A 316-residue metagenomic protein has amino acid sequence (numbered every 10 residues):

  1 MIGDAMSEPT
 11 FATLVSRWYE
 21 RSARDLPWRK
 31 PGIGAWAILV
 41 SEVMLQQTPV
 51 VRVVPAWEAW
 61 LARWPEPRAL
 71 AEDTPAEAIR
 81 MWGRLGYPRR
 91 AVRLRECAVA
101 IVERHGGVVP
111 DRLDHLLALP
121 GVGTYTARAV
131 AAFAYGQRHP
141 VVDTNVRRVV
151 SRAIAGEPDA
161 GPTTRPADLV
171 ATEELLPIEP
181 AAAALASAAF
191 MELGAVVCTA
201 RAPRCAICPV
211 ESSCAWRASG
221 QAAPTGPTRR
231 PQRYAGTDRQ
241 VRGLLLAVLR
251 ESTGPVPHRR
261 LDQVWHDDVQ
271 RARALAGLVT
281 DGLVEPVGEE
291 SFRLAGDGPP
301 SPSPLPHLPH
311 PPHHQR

Functional and structural regions predicted by a protein language model:
I2-P9, T13-W18: Structure-specific DNA junction-binding interface
L14, W18-R242, V248-R259, V264-V269: Catalytic cores of DNA base-excision repair glycosylases
A98, L294-P299: Short beta-strand-to-coil "C-cap" segments at the C-terminal boundary of structured domains/repeats, marking
S219, E289, D297: Surface loops and adjacent helix of pleckstrin homology
W265-T280: Short amphipathic alpha-helical interaction segments
V279-F292: A short, conserved structural fragment
G298-R316: Short, amphipathic alpha-helical interaction segments positioned at domain boundaries
